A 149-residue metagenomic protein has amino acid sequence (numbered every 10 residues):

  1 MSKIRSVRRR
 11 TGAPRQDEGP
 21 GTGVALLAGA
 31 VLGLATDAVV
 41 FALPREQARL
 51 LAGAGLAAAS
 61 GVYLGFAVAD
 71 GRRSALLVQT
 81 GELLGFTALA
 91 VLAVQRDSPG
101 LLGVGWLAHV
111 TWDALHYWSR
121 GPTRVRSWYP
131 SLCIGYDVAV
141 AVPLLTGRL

Functional and structural regions predicted by a protein language model:
M1-L149: Short amphipathic, positively biased membrane-proximal segments that drive organelle/inner-membrane targeting
